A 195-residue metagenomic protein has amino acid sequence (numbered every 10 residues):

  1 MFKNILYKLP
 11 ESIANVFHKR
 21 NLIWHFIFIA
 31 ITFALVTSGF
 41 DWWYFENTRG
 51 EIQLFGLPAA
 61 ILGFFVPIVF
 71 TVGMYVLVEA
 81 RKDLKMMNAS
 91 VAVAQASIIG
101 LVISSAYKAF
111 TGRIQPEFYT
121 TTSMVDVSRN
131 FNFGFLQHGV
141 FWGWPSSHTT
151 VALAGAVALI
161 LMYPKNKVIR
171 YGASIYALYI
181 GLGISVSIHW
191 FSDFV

Functional and structural regions predicted by a protein language model:
F2-G143, T149-S185: Hydrophobic alpha-helical bundle signature of multipass membrane enzymes
G181-V195: Helix-loop-helix junctions and helix-breaking kinks within/between transmembrane helices of multi-pass membrane
